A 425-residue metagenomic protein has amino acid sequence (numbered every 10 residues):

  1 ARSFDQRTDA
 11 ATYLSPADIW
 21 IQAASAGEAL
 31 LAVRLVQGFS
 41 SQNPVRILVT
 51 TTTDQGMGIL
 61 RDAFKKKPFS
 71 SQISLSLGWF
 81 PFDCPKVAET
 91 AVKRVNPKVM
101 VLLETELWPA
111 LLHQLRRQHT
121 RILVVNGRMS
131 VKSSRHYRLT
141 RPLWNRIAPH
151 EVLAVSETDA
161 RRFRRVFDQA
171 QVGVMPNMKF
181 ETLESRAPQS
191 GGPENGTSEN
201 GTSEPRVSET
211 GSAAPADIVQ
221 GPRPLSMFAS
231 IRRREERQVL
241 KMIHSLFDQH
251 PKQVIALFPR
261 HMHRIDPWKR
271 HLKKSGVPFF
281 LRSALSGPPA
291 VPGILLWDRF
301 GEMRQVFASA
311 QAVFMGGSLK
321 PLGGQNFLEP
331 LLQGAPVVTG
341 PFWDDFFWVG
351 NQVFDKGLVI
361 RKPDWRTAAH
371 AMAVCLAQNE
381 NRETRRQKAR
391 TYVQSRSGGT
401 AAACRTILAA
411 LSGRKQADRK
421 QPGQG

Functional and structural regions predicted by a protein language model:
A1-Q189, I231-R233, L246-H250, R260-H261: Active-site and donor-binding regions of nucleotide-sugar-utilizing enzymes
E28-Q42, R186-G191, E209-L285: Conserved catalytic-core segment of nucleotide-activated headgroup transferases in glycan assembly
F64-W79, K269-D298: Nucleotide-activated donor-binding/catalytic signature segment of Leloir-type glycosyltransferases, i.e., the conserved
V95-V99, V291-L322: Acidic donor-binding loop of glycosyltransferase active sites
P149, A308-T391: Catalytic binding pocket for nucleotide-activated donors in carbohydrate/polymer assembly enzymes
P193-T210: Long, intrinsically disordered low-complexity tandem-repeat segments
E209, E380-R405: A charged, aromatic-enriched C-terminal amphipathic alpha-helix characteristic of glycosyltransferases across folds
R396-G425: C-terminal alpha-helical cap of glycosyltransferases
